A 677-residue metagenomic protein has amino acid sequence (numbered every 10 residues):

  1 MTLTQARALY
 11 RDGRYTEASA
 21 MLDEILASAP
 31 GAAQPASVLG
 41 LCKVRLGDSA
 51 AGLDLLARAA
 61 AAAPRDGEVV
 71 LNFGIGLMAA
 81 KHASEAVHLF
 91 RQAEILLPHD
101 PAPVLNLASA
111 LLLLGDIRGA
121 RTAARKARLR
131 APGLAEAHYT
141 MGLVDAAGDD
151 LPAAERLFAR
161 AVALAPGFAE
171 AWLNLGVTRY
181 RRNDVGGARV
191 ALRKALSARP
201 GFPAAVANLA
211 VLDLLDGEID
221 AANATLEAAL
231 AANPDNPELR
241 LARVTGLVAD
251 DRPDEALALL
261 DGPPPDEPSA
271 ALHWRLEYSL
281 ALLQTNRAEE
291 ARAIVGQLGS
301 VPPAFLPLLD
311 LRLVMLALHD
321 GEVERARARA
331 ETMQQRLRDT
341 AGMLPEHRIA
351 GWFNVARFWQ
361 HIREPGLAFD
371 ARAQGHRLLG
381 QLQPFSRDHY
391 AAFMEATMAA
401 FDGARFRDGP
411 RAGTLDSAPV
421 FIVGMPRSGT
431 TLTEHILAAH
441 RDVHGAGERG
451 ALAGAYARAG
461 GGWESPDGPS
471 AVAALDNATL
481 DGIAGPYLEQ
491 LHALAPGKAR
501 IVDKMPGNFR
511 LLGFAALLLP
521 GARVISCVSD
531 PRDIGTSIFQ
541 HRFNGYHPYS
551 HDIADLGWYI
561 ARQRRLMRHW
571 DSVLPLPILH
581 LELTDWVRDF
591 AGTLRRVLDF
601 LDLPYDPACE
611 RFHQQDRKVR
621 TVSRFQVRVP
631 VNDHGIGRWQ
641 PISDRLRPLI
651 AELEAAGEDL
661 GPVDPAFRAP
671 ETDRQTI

Functional and structural regions predicted by a protein language model:
R7, Q34-V44, E68-A79, A102-L113 (+6 more regions): Conserved alpha-helical positions within TPR/SEL1-like repeat arrays
S28, A62, L96, R130 (+7 more regions): Structural marker of alpha-solenoid helical repeat scaffolds
R292-V295, D310, D320-V323, R327-G342 (+8 more regions): PAPS-dependent sulfotransferases, especially Golgi type II membrane carbohydrate sulfotransferases
G413-L517: Phosphate-binding active sites in nucleotide-utilizing proteins
